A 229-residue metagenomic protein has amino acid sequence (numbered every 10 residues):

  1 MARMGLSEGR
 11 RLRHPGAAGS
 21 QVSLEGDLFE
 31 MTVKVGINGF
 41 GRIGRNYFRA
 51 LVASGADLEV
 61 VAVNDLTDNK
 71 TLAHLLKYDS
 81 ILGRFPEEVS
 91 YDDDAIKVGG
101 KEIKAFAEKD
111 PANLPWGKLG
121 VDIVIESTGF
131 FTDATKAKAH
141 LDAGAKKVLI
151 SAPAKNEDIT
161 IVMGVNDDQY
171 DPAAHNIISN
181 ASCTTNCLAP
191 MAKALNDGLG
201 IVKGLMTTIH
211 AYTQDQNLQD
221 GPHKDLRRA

Functional and structural regions predicted by a protein language model:
M1-M4: Methionine residue identity
R11-E30: Short, Lys/Arg-enriched N-terminal segments with co-localized hydrophobic residues within the first ~10-30 amino acids
G26-R228: N-terminal Rossmann-like NAD(P) cofactor-binding subdomain of oxidoreductases, focused on the glycine-rich
